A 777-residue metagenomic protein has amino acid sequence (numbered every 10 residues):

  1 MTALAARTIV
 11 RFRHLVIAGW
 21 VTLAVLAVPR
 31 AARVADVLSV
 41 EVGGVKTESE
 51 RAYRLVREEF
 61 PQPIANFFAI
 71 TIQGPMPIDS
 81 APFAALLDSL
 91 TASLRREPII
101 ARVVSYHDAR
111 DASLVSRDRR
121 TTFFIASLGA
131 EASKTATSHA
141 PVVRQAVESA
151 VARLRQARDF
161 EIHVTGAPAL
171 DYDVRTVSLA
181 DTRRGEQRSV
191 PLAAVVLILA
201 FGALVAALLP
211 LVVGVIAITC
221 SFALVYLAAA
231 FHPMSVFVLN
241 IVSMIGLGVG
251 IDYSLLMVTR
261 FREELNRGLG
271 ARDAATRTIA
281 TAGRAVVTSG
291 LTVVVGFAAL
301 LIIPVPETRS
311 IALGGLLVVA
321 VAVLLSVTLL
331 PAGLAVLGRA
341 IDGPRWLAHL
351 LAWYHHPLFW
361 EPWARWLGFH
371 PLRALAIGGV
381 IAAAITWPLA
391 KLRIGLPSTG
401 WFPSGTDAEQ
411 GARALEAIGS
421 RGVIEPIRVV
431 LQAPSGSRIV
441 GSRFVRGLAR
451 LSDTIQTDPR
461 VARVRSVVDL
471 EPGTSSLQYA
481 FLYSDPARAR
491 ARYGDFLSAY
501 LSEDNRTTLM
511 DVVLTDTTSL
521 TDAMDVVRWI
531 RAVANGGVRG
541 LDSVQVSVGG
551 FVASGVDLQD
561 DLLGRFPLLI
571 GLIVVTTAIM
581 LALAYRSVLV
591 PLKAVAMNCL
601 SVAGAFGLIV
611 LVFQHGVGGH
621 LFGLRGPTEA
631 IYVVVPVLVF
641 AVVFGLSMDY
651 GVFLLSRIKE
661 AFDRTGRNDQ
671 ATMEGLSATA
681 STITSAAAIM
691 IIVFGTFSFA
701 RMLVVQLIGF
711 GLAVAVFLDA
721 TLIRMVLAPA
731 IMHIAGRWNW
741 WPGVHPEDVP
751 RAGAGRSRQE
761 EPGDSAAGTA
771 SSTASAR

Functional and structural regions predicted by a protein language model:
M1-D36, I100, G129-L396, R539-R777: Membrane-embedded transmembrane helical bundles of large multi-pass transporters/channels
V37-L38, G400: Loop-to-helix "switch" segment enriched in basic and acidic residues adjacent to catalytic/ligand pockets
E41-V45: Membrane-proximal amphipathic alpha-helices that sit immediately adjacent to an N-terminal transmembrane/signal-anchor
K46-F67, G74-T165, L396-G619, A630 (+1 more regions): Structured non-transmembrane domains adjacent to transmembrane bundles in polytopic membrane proteins
